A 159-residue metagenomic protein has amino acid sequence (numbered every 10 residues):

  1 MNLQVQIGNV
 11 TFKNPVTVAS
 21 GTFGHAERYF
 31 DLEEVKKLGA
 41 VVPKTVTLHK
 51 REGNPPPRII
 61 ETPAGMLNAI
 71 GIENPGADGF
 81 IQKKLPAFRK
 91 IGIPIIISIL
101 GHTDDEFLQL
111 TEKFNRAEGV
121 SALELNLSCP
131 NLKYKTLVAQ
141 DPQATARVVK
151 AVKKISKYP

Functional and structural regions predicted by a protein language model:
M1-P159: Flavin-dependent oxidoreductase catalytic cores
